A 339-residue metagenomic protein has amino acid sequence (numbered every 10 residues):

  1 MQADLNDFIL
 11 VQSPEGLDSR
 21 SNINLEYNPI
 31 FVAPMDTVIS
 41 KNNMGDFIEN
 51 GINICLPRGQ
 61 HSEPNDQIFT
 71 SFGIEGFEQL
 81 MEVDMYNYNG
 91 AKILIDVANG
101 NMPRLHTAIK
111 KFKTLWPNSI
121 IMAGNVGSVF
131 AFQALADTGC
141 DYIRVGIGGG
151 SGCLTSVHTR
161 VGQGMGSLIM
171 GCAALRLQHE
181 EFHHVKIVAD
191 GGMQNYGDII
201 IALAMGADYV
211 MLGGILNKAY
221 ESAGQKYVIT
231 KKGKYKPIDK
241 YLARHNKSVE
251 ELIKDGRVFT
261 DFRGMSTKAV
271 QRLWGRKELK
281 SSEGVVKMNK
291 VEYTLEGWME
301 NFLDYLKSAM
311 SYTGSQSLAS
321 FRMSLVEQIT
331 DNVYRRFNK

Functional and structural regions predicted by a protein language model:
M1-D18, T138, R160-A189, Q194-K339: Alpha/beta catalytic cores of nucleotide-metabolism and tRNA/nucleoside-modifying enzymes
M1-K186, G214-L216: Active-site entrance/lid segments in N-terminal catalytic domains of soluble metabolic enzymes
